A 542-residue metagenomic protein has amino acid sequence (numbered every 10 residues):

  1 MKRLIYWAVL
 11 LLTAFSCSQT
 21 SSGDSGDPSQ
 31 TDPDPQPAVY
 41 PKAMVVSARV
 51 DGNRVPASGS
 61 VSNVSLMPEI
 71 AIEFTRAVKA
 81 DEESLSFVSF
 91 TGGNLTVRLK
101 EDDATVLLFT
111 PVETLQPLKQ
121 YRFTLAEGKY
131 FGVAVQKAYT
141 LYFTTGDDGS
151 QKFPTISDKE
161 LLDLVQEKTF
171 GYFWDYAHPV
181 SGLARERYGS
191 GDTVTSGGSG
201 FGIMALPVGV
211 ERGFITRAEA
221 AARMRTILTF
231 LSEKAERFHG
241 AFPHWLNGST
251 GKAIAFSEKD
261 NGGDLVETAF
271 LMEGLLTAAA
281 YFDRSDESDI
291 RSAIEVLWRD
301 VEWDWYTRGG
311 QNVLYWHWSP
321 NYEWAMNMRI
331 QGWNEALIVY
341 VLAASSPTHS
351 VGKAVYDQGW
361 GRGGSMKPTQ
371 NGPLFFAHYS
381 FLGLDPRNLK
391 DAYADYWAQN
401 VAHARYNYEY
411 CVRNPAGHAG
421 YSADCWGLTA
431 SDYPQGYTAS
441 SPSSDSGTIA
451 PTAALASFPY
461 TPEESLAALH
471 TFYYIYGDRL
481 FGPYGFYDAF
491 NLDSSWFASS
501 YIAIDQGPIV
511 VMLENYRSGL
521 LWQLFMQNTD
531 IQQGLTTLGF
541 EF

Functional and structural regions predicted by a protein language model:
M1-A8, S89-L95, E127-Y139, G189-D192 (+2 more regions): Generic structural signal for short, solvent-exposed loop/turn connectors between secondary structure elements
M1-R54, D147-K152: Bacterial Sec-dependent N-terminal signal peptides
L4-W7, V64, A255: Generic hydrophobic alpha-helical membrane-segment signal
V9-L11, K79-E83, S157, E287: Alpha-helix capping and helix-coil boundary motifs
T31, Q36, M44, G59 (+3 more regions): A generic alpha-helix propensity feature with a strong bias for hydrophobic helices
P35-S150: Acidic, low-complexity Ser/Thr/Gly/Pro-rich repeat segments typical of extracellular/periplasmic and surface-exposed
D148-F542: Ser/Thr/Asn(+Pro)-rich, low-complexity disordered segments
